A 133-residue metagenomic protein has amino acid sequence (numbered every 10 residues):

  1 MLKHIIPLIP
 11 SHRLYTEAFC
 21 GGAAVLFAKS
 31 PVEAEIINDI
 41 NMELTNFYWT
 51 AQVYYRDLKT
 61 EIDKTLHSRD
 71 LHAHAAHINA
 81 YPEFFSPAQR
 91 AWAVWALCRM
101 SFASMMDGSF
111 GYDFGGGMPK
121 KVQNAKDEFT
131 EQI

Functional and structural regions predicted by a protein language model:
M1-L2: Conserved SAM-binding loop and adjacent beta-strand
L8-I9, A51-I133: SAM-dependent nucleic-acid methyltransferase catalytic core
L8-R69: Conserved S-adenosyl-L-methionine
